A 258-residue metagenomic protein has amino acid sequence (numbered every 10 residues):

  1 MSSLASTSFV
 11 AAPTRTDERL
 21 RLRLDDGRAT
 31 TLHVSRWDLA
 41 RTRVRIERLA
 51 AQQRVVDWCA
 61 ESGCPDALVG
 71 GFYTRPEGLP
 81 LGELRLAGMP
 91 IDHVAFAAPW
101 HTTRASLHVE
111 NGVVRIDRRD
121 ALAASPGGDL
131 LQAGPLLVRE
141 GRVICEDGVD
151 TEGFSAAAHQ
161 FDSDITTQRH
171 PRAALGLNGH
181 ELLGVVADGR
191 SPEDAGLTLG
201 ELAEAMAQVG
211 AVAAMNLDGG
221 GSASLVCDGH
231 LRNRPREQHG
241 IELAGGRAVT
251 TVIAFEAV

Functional and structural regions predicted by a protein language model:
M1-S106, E110-I116: Zymogen propeptides
L32-R36, S106, L136, A174 (+1 more regions): Conserved hydrophobic/aromatic beta-strand scaffold that supports enzyme active sites
D38-A40, H108-R118, R139-G141, L177-E181 (+2 more regions): Short acidic-glycine loop/turn motifs at beta-strand connectors
A50-Q52, A121-A124, A187-S191: Short, solvent-exposed aromatic-acidic interface loops
E77-H101, Q160-L177, E181-V212, S222-V258: Conserved, well-ordered active-site substructure
G128-L131, P135-S163: Short, conserved active-site entrance elements at the starts or edges of catalytic domains
M215: N-terminal nucleophile
